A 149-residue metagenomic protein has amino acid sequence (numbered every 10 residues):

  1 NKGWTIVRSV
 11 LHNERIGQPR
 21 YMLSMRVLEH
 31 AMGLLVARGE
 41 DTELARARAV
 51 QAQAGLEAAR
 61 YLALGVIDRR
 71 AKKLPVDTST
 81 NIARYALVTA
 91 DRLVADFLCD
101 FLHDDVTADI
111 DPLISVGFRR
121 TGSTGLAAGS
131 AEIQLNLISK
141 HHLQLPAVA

Functional and structural regions predicted by a protein language model:
N1-A58, T124: Glycine-rich beta->alpha junctions and the first turn(s) of the following alpha-helix
N1-N13, G17-Q18, L102-A149: Glycine-rich phosphate/cofactor-binding loops in nucleotide/flavin-utilizing enzymes
R8, M25-G33, V50, R60-L64 (+4 more regions): Predominant activation on well-ordered alpha-helical scaffold segments within soluble catalytic domains
R20, V27, G55, V76-S79 (+2 more regions): Generic hydrophobic secondary-structure packing signal
M22, E40, T78, G129-S130: Residue-level detector of secondary-structure boundary/capping sites
V36, E40-R46, E57-P112: C-terminal helix-coil-helix/basic helical segment that borders enzyme active sites and/or dimer interfaces and provides
